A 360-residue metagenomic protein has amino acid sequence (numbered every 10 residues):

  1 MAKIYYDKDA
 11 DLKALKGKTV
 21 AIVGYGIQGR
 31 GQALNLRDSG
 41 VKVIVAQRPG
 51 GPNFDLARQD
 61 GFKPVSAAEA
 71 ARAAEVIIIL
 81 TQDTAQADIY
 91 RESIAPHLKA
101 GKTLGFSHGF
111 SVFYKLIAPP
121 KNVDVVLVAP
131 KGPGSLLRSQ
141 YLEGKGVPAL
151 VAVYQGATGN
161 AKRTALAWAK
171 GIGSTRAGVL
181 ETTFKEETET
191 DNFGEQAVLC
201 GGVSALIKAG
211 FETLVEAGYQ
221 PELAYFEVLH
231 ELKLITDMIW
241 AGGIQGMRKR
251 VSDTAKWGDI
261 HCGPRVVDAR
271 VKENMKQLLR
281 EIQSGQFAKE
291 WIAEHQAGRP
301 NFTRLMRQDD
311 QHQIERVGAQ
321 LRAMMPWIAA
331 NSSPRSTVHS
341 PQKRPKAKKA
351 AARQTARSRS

Functional and structural regions predicted by a protein language model:
A2-K63: NAD(P)+-binding Rossmann beta1-loop-alpha1 motif at the extreme N-terminus of oxidoreductases
V41, L98-K102, K121-V123: A short helix->loop->beta-strand "cap" motif at the edges of active sites that frequently abuts
A68-I117: Rossmann-fold NAD(P) dinucleotide-binding segment
G105-Q196: Rossmann-fold dinucleotide-binding core
G159-G173, A177-A217, E222-W240: Active-site-proximal catalytic alpha-helix in oxidoreductases
A209-E212, E216-A217, G242-T303: Interdomain hinge/lid region at the active-site interface of Rossmann-like NAD(P)-dependent oxidoreductases
S333-P345, R353-S360: Short, basic, low-complexity termini and linkers enriched in Ser/Thr/Gly/Pro that act as targeting/leader peptides
